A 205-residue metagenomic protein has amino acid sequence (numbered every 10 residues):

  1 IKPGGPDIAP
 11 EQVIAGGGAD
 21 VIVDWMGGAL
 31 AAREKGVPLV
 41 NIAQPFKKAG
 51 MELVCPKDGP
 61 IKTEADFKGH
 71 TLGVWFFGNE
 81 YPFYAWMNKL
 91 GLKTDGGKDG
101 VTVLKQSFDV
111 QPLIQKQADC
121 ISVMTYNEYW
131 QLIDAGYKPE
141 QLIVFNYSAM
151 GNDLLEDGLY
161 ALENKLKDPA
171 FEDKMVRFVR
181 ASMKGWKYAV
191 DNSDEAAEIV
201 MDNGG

Functional and structural regions predicted by a protein language model:
I1-Q115, D119-Y126, F145-Y147, N152-D153: Short, glycine-/small- and polar/acidic-enriched structural segments that line small-molecule recognition paths
G36, M87-G91, A135-G136, S193 (+1 more regions): Active-site catalytic pocket residues across diverse enzymes, especially alpha/beta-hydrolases
M51-I61, L155-E172: A bilobed periplasmic-binding-protein/Venus flytrap-type ligand-binding module shared by bacterial periplasmic
T94-V101, P139-I143, E172-D173, G205: Short, surface-exposed acidic
S122-V123, N152-E163, V179-M183: Active-site-proximal catalytic alpha-helix in oxidoreductases
Q131-A149, L154: Extracytoplasmic/periplasmic substrate-binding proteins
K167-G205: Secondary-structure end/capping motifs
